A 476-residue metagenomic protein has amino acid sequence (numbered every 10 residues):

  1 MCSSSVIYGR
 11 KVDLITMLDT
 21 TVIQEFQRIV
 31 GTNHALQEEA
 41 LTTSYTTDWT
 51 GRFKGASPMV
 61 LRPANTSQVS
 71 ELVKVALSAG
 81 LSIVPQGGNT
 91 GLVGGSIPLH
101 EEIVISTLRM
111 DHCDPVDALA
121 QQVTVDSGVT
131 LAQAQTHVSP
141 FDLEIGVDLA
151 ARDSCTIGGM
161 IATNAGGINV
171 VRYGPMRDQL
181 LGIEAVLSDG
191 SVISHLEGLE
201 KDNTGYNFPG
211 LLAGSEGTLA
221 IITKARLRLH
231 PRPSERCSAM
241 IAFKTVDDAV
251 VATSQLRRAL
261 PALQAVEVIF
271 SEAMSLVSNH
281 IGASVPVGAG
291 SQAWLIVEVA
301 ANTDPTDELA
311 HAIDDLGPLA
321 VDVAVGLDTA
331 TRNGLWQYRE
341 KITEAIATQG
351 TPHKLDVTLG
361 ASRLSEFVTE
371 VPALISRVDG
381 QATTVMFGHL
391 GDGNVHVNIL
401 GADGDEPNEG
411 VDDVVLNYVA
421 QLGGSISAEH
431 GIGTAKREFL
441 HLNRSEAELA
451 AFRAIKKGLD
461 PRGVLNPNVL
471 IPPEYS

Functional and structural regions predicted by a protein language model:
C2-K74, G91-Q121, A273-S284, A330-K354 (+2 more regions): N-terminal flexible segment immediately upstream of the FAD-binding catalytic core in FAD-dependent oxidoreductases
T32, A420-I432, K457, P461-L465: Alpha-helix capping/hinge segments and adjacent helical runs
E38-T43, L227-P231, C237-A242, D248-V414 (+2 more regions): C-terminal substrate-recognition/cap domain of FAD-linked oxidoreductases
H112-E267, L465: FAD-binding subdomain of flavoenzyme oxidoreductases
S191, R437-S476: Activity-critical C-terminal alpha-helical subdomain
